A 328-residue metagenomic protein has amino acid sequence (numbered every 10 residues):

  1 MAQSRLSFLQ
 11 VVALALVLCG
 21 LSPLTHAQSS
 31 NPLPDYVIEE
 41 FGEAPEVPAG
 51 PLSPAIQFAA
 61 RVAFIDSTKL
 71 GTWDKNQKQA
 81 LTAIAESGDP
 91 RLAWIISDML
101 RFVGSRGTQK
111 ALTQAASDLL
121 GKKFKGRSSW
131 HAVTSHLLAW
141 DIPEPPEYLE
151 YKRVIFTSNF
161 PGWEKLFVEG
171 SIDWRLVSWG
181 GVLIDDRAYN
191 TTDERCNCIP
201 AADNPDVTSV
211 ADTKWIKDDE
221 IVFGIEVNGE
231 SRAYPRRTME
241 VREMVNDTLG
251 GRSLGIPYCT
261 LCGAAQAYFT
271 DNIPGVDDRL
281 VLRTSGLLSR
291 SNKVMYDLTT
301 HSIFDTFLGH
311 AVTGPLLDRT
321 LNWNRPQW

Functional and structural regions predicted by a protein language model:
A2-V12: Bacterial N-terminal signal peptides that target proteins for export
R5, G20-S22, G121: Short, flexible coil/linker elements and helix-boundary hinge sites characteristic of intrinsically disordered
Q10-L21: Bacterial N-terminal signal peptides
P23-A27: Sec/Tat signal peptide C-region and signal peptidase I cleavage site
Q28-Q57, A63-T68, A85, D89-W328: Intrinsically disordered, flexible peripheral segments
L70-K75: HEAT-repeat alpha-solenoid elements in large eukaryotic scaffold proteins
Q77-K78, A93: Residue-level signal for cytosolic alpha-helical hairpin/rod architecture
Q79-A83: Alpha-helical segment of the N-proximal tetratricopeptide repeat
